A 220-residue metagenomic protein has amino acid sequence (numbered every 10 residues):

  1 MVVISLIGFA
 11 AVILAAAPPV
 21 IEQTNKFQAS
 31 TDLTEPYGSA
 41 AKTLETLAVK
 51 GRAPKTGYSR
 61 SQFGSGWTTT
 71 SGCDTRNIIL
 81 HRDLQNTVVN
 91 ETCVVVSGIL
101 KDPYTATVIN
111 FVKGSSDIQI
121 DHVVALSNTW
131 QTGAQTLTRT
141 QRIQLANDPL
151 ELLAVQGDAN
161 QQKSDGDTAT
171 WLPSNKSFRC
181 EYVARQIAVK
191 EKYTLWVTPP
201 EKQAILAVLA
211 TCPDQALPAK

Functional and structural regions predicted by a protein language model:
M1-F9: Classical eukaryotic N-terminal signal peptides for Sec-dependent ER targeting/secretion, especially the positively
F9-C73, P199-Q203, A210-K220: N-terminal module-boundary/linker segments of secreted carbohydrate-active enzymes
A15, E35-V49, P54, R82-D83 (+6 more regions): Generic ordered-secondary-structure signal
T31-T34, E45, K50, T87 (+3 more regions): Short, well-ordered helical secondary-structure segments
R52-Q119, V123-L126: Secreted/periplasmic proteins that engage bacterial cell-wall peptidoglycan
D102-K220: Domain-level detector of nuclease and nuclease-like folds in predominantly extracellular/periplasmic contexts
